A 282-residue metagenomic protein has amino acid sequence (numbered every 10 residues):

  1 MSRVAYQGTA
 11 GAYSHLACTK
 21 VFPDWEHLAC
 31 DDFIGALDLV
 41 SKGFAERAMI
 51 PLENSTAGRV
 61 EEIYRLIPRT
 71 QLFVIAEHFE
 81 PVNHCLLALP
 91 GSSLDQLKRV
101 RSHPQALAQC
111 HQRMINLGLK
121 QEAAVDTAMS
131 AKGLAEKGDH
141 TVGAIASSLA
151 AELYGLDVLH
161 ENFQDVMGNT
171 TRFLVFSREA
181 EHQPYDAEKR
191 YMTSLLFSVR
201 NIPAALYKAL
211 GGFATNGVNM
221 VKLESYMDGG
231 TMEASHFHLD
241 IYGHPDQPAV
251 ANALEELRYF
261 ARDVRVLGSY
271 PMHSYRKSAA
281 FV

Functional and structural regions predicted by a protein language model:
M1-V282: Domain-level signature for soluble enzymes in the chorismate/prephenate branch of the shikimate pathway
